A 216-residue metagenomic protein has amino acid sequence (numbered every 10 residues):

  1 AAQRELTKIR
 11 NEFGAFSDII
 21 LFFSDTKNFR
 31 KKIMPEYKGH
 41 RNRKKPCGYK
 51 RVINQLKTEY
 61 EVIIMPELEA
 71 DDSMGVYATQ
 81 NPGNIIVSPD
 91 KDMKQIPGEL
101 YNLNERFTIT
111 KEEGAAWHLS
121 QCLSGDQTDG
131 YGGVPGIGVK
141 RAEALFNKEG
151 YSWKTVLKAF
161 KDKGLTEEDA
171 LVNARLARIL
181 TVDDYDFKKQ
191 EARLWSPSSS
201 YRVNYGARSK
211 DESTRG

Functional and structural regions predicted by a protein language model:
A1, R215-G216: Accessible peptide chain termini
A1-Q55: Domain-level signal for Mg2+-assisted phosphodiester chemistry and nucleotide/NA-binding surfaces in nucleic-acid
F16, G39-R215: Extended two-metal-dependent nuclease catalytic cores across DNA- and RNA-processing enzymes
